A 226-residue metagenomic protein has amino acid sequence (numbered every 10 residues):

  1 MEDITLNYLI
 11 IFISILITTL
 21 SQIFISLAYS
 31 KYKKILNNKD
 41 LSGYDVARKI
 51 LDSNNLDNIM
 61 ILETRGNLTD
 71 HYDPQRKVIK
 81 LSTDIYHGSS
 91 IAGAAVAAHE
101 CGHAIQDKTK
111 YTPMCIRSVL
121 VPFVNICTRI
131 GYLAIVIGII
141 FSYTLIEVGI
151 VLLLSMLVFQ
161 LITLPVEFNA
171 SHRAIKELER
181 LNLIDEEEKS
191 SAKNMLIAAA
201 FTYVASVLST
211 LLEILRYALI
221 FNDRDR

Functional and structural regions predicted by a protein language model:
M1-N7, I139-V151, D223-R226: Helix-coil boundary and interhelical linker segments in multi-pass alpha-helical membrane proteins
D3, T19, I23-N125, V158-L212 (+1 more regions): Polar-ligand-bearing catalytic/cofactor-coordination segments of membrane-embedded or membrane-tethered inner-membrane
I11-I17, V148-L157: Hydrophobic core segments of alpha-helical transmembrane domains in multi-pass membrane proteins
L16, L20, C127-A134, G149: Residue-level signal for the membrane-embedded core of alpha-helical transmembrane segments, especially mid-helix
V121-Y143: Post-HExxH zinc-binding segment in Zn-dependent metallohydrolases
L133, T144, V207-L211: A hydrophobic membrane-anchoring feature enriched in long, contiguous, low-charge segments that mark signal-anchor
